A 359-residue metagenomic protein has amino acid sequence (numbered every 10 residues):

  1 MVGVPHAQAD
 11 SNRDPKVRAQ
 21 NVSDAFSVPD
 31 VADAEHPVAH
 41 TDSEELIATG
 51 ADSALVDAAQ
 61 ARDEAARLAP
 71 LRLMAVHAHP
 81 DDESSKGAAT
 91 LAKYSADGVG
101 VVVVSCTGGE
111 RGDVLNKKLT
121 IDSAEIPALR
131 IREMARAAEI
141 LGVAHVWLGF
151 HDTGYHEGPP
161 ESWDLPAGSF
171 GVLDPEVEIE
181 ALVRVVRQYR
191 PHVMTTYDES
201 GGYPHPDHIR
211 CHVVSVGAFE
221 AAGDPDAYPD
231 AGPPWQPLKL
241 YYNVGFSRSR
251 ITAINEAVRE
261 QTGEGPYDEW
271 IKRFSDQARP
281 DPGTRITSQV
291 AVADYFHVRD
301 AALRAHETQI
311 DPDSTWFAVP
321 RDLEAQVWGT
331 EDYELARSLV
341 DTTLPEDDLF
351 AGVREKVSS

Functional and structural regions predicted by a protein language model:
V2-A9, D14, R18-D30, V38-Y189 (+3 more regions): Active-site rim/loop-helix segments in enzyme catalytic domains that contact anionic ligands
V2-A9, R13-P29, S43-A51, L55-Q60 (+2 more regions): C-terminal accessory domains and tails appended to enzymatic cores
D81, T107, M134, H145 (+5 more regions): Divalent metal-coordination and catalytic microenvironments
E83, E110-D113, E199-P206, R248-R250: Active-site environment of divalent metal-dependent phosphoester hydrolases
V101, H192, W235-K239: Residue-level recognition of the N-termini of beta-strands and the immediately preceding loop/turn
G149-H151, T196-S200, P206, Y242-G245: Short, well-ordered beta-to-alpha junction loops that form the rim of enzyme active sites and present histidine/acidic
L173, Y203-D224: A mobile, often basic/glycine-rich helix-loop segment that functions as the active-site lid/recognition loop
E178, L182-S200, H208-C211: Proline-aspartate-enriched helix->loop->beta-strand connector
